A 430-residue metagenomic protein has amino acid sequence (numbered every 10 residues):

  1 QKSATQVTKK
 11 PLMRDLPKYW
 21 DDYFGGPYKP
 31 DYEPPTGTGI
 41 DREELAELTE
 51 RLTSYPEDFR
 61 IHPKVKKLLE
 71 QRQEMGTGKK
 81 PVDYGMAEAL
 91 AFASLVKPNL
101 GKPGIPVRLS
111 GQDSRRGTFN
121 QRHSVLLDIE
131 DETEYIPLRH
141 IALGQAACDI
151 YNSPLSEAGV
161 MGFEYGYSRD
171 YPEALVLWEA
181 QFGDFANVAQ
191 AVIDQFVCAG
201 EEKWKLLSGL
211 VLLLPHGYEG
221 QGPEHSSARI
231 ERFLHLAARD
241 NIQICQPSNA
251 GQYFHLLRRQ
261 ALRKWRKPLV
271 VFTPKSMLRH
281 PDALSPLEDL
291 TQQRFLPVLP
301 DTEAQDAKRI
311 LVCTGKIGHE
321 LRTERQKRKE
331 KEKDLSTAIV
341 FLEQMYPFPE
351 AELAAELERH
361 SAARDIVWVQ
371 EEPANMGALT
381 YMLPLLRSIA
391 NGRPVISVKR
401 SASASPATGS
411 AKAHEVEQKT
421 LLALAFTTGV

Functional and structural regions predicted by a protein language model:
Q1-V430: Flexible, glycine-rich loop/tail regions that form catalytic "lids" or insertion modules at the edges of active sites
